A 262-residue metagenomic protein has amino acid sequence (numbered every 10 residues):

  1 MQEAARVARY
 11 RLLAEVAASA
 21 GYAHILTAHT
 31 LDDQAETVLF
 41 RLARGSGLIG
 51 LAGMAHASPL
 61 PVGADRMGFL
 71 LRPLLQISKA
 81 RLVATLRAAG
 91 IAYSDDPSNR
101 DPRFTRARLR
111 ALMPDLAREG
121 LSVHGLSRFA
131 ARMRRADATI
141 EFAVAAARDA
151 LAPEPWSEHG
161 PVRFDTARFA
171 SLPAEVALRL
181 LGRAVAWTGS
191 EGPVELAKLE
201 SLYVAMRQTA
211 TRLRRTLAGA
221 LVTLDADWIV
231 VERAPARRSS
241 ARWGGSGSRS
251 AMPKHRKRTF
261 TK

Functional and structural regions predicted by a protein language model:
M1-P114, R118, F142: Core alpha/beta nucleotide-donor-binding catalytic domains of modification enzymes
A8-R9, S58-M67, F129-K262: AMP-forming adenylation/ATP pyrophosphatase catalytic core
T27, P97, D101, G125 (+2 more regions): Short, surface-exposed helix-loop/turn micro-motifs enriched in polar/charged residues
Q34, R108, G125, V176-L180: Residue-level detector of well-ordered alpha-helical segments, enriched for hydrophobic/aromatic packing positions
N99-F104, H124-R134: Internal, active-site/partner-interface "lid" segment
L116-L126: Inter-helical turn/loop segments and adjacent helix faces that build the functional surface of alpha-helical bundle
